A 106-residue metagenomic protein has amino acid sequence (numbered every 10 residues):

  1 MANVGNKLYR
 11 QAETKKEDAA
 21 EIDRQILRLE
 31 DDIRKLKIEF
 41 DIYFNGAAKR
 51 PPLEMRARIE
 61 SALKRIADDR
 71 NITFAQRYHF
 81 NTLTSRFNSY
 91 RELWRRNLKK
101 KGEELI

Functional and structural regions predicted by a protein language model:
A2-R34: Short, charge-rich amphipathic alpha-helices with coiled-coil/heptad character
D41, A47-G102: Eukaryotic low-complexity, intrinsically disordered regulatory regions enriched for acidic, serine- and proline-rich
L105-I106: Short amphipathic alpha-helical linker/capping segments at the junctions of internal repeats and modular domains
